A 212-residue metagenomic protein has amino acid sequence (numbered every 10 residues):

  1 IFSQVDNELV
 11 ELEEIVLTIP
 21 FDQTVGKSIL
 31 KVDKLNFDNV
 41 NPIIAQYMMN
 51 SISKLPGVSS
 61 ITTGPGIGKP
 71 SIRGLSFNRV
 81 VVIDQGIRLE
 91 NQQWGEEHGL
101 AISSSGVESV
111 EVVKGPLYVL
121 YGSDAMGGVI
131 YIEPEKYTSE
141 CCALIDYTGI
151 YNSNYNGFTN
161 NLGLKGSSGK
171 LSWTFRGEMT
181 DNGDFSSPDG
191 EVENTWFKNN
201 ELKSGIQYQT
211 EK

Functional and structural regions predicted by a protein language model:
L12-N41: N-terminal periplasmic "start-of-domain" segments of outer-membrane beta-barrel proteins
E14, K69, S109, V129 (+4 more regions): Membrane-embedded beta-strand positions in outer-membrane beta-barrel channels/transporters
N41, G99-A101, N152-N156, K165-S167 (+1 more regions): Replace "Gram-negative outer membrane beta-barrel proteins" with "bacterial and organellar outer membrane beta-barrel
I43, Y47, I67, E97 (+3 more regions): Transmembrane beta-barrel architecture of outer-membrane proteins
M49-R88, E108: Extracytoplasmic beta-strand/coil segments of soluble accessory domains associated with Gram-negative outer-membrane
S71, I87-P116: Short acidic/polar hinge/loop motifs at secondary-structure boundaries that mediate gating or recognition
I102-D146: A beta-strand signature from Gram-negative outer-membrane beta-barrel systems, especially the internal plug domain
Y131, S139-C142, G163-K212: Periplasmic-side early beta-strands and strand-to-turn transitions of outer-membrane beta-barrels
